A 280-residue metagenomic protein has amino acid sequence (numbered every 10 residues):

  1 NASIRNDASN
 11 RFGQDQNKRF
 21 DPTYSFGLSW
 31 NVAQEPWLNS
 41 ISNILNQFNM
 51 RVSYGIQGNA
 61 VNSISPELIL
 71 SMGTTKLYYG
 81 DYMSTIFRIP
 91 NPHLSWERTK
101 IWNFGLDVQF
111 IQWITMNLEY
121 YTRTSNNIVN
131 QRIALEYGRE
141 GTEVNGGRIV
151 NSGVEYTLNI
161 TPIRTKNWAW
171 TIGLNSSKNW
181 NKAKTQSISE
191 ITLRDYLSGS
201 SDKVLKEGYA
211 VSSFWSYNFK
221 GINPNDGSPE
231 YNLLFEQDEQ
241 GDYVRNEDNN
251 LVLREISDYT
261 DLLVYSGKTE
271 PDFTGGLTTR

Functional and structural regions predicted by a protein language model:
N1-K206: Extracellular/periplasmic, surface-exposed regions of secreted and cell-surface proteins
I4, R19, W37, I101 (+6 more regions): Residue-level detector of solvent-exposed, low-hydrophobicity positions
V144, I163-T269: Conserved small-residue
P271-R280: C-terminal substrate/ligand-recognition segments
